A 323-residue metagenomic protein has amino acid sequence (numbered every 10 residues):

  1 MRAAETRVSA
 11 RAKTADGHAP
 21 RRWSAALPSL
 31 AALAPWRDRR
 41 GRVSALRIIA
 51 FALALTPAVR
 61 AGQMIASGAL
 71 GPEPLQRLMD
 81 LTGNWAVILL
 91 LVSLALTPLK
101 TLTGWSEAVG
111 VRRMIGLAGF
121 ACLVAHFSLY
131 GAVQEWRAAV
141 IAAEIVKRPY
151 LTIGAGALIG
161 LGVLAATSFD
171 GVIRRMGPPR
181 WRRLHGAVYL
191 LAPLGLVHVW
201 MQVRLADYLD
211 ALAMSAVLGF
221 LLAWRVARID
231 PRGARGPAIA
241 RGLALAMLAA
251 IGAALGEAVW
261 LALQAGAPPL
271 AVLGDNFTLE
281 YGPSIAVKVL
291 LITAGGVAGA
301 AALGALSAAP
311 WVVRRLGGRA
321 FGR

Functional and structural regions predicted by a protein language model:
R2-R323: Membrane-embedded alpha-helical bundles that constitute the cytochrome b-like, heme-associated redox core of multi-pass
